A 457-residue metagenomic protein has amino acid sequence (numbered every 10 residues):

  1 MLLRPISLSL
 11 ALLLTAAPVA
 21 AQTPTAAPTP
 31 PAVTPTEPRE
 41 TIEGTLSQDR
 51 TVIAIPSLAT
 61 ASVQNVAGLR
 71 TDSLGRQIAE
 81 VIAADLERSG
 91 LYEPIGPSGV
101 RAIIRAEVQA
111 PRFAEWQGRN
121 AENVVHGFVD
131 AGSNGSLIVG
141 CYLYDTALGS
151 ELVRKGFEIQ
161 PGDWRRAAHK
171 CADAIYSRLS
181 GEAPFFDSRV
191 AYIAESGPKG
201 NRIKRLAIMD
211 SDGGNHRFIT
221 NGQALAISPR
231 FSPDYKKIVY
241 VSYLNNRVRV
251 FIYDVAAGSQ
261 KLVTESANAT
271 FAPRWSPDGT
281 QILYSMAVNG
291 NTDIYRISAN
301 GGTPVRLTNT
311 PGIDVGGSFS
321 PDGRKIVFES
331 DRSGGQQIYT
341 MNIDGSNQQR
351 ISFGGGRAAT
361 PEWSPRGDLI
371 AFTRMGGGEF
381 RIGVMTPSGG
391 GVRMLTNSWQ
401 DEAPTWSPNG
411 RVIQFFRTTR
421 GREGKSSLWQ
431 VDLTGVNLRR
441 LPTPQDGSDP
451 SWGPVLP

Functional and structural regions predicted by a protein language model:
A32-R112, V125-F128: Short beta-strand->alpha-helix linker/helix-N-cap micro-motif that forms a surface specificity/interaction loop
A106-A174: Amphipathic beta-strand/beta-sheet edge segments enriched in Tyr/Trp
G135-I138, K199-A207, R247-F251, N291-Y295 (+3 more regions): Structural motif
P184-F186, P233-D234, P277-D278, P321-D322 (+3 more regions): Residue-level detector of Asp-centered blade-edge/turn motifs that repeat once per structural unit in beta-propeller
V190, I238, G279-L283, G323-V327 (+2 more regions): Hydrophobic beta-strand positions that form the internal "hydrophobic ladder" of WD40/Gbeta-like beta-propeller blades
D210-L225, Y253-F271, I297-V315, M341-R357 (+2 more regions): Multi-bladed beta-propeller domains
